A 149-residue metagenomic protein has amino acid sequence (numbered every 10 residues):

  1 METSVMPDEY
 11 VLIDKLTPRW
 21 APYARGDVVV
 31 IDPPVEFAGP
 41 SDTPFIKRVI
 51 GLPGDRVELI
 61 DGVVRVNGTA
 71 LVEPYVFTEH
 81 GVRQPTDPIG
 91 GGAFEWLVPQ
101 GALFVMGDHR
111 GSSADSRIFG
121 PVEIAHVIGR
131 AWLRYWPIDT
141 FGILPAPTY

Functional and structural regions predicted by a protein language model:
E2-Y149: Soluble "head" domains of membrane/secretory-pathway proteins
